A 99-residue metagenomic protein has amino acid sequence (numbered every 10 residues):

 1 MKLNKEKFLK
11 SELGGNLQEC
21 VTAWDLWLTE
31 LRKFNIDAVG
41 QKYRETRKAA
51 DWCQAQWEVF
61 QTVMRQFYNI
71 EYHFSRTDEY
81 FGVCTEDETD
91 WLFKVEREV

Functional and structural regions predicted by a protein language model:
K2-L28: Short, charge/polar-rich alpha-helical segments
C20-V95: Acidic, low-complexity, intrinsically disordered interaction modules
